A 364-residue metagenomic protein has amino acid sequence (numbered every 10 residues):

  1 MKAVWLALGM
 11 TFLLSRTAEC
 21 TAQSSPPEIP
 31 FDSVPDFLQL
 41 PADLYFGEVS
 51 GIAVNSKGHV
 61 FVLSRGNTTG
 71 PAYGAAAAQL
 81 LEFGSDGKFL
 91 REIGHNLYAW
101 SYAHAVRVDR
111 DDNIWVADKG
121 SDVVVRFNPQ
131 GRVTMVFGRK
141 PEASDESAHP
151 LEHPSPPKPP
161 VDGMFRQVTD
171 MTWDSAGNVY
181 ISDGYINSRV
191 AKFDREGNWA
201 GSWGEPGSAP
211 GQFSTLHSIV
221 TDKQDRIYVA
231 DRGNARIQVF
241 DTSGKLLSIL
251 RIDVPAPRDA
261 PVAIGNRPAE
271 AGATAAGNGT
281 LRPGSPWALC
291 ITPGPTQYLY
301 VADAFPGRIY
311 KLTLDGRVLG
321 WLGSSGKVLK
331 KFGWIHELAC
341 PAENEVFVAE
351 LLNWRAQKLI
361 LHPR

Functional and structural regions predicted by a protein language model:
W5-R16: Bacterial N-terminal signal peptides
C20-R364: Eukaryotic scaffold repeat domains enriched in small/polar residues
